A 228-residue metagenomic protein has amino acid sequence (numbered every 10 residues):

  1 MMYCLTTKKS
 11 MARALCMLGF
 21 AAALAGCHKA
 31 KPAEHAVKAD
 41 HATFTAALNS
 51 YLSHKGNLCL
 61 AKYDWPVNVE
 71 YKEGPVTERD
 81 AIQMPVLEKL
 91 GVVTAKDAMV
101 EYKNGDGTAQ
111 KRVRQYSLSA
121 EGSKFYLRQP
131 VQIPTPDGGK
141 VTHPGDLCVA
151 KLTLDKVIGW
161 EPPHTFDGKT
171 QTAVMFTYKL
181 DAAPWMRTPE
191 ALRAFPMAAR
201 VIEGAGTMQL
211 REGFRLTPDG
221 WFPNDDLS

Functional and structural regions predicted by a protein language model:
M1-A25: Sec-dependent bacterial lipoprotein signal peptides
C27-K31: Bacterial signal peptide processing site
V37-N57, I133-G145: Short, non-transmembrane alpha-helical segments in secretory-pathway proteins
A46-E78: Post-signal-peptide N-terminal segment of Sec-exported extracytoplasmic proteins
E78-T94, M99: Basic amphipathic alpha-helical segments that dock to polyanions
T94, A173-R187, R200-S228: Short beta-strand edge/turn micro-motifs at domain boundaries
T94-C148: Accessory beta->alpha helical hairpin/"wing" motif in late/C-terminal subdomains of nucleic-acid enzymes
M99, L147-D167: Short amphipathic beta-strand and strand-loop transition segments with alternating hydrophobic
